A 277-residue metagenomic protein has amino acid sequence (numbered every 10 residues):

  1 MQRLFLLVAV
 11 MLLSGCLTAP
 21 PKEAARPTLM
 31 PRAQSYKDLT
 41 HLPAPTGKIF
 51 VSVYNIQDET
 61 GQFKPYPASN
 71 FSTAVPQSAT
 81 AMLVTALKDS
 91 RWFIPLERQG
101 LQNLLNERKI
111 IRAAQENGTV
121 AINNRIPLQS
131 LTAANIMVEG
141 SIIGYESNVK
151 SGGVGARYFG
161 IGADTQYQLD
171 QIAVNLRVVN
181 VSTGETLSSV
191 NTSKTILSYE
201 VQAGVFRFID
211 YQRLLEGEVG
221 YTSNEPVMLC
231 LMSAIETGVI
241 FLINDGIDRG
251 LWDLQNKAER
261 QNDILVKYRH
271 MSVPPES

Functional and structural regions predicted by a protein language model:
Q2-L7: Sec-dependent signal peptide recognition, specifically the positively charged N-region followed immediately by
L12-G15: C-terminal motif of bacterial Sec signal peptides marking the signal peptidase cleavage site
L17-K48, E146, V154, Q166-S277: C-terminal/domain-edge helix-coil "capping" segments
I49-F50, Y54-N148, Q171-S188: N-terminal segment of the mature soluble domain
N70-V75, A114-N117, A156-G162, T195-S198 (+1 more regions): Short, low-complexity, polar/charged sequence segments that are solvent-exposed and flexible
R125-I126, G160-D164: Extracellular loop and loop/strand-boundary signature of outer-membrane beta-barrel proteins
I143-G160: Charged, amphipathic alpha-helical segments
